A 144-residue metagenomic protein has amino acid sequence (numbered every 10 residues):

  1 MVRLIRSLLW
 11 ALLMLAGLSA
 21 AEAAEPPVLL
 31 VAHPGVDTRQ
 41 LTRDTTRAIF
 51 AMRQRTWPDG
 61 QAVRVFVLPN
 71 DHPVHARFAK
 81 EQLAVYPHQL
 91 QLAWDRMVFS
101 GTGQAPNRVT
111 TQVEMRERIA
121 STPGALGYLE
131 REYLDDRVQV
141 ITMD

Functional and structural regions predicted by a protein language model:
M1-L4: N-terminal secretory signal peptides that target proteins for export/translocation
S7-G17: Bacterial N-terminal signal peptides
A23-D144: Flexible loop/hinge segments at secondary-structure junctions
